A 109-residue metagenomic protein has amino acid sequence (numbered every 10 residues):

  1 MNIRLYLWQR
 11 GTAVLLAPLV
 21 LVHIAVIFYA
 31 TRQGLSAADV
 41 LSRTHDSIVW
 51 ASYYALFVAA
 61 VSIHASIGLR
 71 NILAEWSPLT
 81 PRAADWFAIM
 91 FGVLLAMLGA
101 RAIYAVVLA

Functional and structural regions predicted by a protein language model:
M1-A109: Membrane-embedded alpha-helical bundles that constitute the cytochrome b-like, heme-associated redox core of multi-pass
